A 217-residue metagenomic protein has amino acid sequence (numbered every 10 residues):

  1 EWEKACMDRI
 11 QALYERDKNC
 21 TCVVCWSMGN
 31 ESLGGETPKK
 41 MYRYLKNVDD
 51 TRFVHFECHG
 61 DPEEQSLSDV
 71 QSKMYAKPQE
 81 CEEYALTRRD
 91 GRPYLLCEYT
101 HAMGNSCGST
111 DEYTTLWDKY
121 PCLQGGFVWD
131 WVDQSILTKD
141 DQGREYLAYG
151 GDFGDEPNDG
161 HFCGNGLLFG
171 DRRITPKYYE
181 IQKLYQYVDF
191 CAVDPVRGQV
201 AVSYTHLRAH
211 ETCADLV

Functional and structural regions predicted by a protein language model:
E1-A201, L207-R208: Extended substrate-binding grooves/exosites of carbohydrate-active enzymes
H206-L216: Single conserved hydrophobic/aromatic residue that forms the stacking wall/gate of nucleotide- or nucleobase-binding
